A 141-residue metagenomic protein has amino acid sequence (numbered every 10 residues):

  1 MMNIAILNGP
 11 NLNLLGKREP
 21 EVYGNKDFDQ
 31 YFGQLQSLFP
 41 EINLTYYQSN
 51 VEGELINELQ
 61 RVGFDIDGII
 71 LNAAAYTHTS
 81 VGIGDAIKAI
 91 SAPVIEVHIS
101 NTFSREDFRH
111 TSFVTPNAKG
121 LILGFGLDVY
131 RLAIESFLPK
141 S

Functional and structural regions predicted by a protein language model:
M1-A5: Extreme N-terminal starter segment of soluble prokaryotic enzymes
P10-L12, A74-T77, S100-T102: Short glycine-rich anion-binding loops that position phosphate/pyrophosphate groups of nucleotides and phosphorylated
L15-D29: Glycine- and acidic-residue-enriched helix-capping/strand-helix junction motifs
T45-G53: Short beta->alpha junction loops
T45-Y46, I95, S104-S141: Short, glycine-/small-residue-rich phosphate/pyrophosphate-handling segment
E54-E58: Short acidic active-site motifs
V62-I69: Short acidic/histidine-rich motifs immediately flanking catalytic phosphotransfer sites in two-component signaling
S80-I90: Short Gly/Thr/Asp-enriched flexible loops that form oxyanion-binding sites at enzyme active sites
